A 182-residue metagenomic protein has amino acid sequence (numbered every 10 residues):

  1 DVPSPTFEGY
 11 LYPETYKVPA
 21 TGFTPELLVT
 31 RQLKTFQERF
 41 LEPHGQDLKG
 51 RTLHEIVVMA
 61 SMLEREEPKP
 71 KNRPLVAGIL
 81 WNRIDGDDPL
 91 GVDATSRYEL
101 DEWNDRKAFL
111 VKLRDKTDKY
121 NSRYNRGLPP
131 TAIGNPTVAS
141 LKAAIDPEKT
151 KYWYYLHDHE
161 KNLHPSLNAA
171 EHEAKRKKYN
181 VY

Functional and structural regions predicted by a protein language model:
D1-Y182: Bacterial extracytoplasmic/cell-wall-associated proteins, especially those involved in peptidoglycan
